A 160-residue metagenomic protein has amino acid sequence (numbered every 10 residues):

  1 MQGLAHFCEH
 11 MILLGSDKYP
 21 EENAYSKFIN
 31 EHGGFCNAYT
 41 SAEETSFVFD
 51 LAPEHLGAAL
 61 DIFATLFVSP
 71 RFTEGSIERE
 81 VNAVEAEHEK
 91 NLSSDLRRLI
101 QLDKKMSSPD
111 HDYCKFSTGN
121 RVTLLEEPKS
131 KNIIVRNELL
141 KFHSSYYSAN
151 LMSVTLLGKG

Functional and structural regions predicted by a protein language model:
M1-Q2, V154: Active-site alpha-helix of zinc metalloproteases
G3-S16: Active-site SXXK
L4, A42-S46, A149-L151: Extracytoplasmic
M11, I29-N30, V154: Short glycine- and Lys/Arg-enriched binding-loop motifs that mark or flank ligand-binding interfaces
I12, D50, L157-K159: Short strand-loop junctions, especially beta-strand C-caps/beta-turns that link beta-sheets to coils or alpha-helices
G15-F142: Acidic/histidine-enriched segments that form metal/cofactor-coordinating and catalytic pocket/exosite environments
R136-G160: Non-catalytic, conformational "gating/processing" segments within enzyme and secreted inhibitor domains
